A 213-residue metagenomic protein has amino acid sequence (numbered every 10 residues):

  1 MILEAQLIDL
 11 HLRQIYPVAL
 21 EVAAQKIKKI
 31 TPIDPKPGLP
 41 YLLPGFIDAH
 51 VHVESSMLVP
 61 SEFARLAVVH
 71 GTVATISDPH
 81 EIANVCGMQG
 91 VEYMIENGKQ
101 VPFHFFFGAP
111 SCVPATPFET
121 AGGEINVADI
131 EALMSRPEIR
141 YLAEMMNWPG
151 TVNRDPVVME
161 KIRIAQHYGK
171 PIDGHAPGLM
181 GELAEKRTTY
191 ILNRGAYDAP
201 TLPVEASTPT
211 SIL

Functional and structural regions predicted by a protein language model:
M1-G38: N-terminal metal-binding scaffold of metallo-dependent hydrolase/deaminase domains
A5-Q6, L20, Q25, L39 (+4 more regions): Divalent metal-coordination and catalytic microenvironments
L10-R13, S56, A121-G123: Short loop/turn motifs at secondary-structure junctions and domain boundaries
P40-A64: Di-metal (Zn2+ and/or Mg2+/Mn2+) metal-binding site signature of metallo-dependent hydrolases with the MBL/beta-CASP
V51, P79, A176-P177: Active-site metal-binding loops of divalent metal-dependent hydrolases
S56-M57, A83, R194: Alpha-helix N-cap/helix-initiation motif
A64-D173: Divalent-metal coordination cores built from histidine and acidic residues
A143-L213: Active-site core of metal-dependent hydrolases
